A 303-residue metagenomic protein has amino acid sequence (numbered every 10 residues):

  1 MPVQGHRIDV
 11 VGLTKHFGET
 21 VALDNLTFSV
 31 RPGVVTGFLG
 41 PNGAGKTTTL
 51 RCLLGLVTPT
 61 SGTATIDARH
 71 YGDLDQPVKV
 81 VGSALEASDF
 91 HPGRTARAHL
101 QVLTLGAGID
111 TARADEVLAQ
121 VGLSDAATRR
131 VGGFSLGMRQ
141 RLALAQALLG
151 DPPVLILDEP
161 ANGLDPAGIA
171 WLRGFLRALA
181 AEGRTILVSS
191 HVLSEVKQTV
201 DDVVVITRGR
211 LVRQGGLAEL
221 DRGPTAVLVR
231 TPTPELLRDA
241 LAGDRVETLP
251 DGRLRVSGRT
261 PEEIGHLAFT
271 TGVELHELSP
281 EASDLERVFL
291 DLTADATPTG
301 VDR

Functional and structural regions predicted by a protein language model:
P2-Q4, R259-R303: C-terminal coupling/interaction segments
Q4-V10, K15-T207: ABC transporter nucleotide-binding domains
P32, A96, L217, A282-L285: Structural motif detector for alpha-helix initiation sites
G72, H91, I109, S194 (+4 more regions): Short alpha-helical
A126, D239, S257-G258, R287-V288: Short, solvent-exposed polar/charged micro-motifs at secondary-structure junctions
L172-S257: ABC transporter nucleotide-binding domain
